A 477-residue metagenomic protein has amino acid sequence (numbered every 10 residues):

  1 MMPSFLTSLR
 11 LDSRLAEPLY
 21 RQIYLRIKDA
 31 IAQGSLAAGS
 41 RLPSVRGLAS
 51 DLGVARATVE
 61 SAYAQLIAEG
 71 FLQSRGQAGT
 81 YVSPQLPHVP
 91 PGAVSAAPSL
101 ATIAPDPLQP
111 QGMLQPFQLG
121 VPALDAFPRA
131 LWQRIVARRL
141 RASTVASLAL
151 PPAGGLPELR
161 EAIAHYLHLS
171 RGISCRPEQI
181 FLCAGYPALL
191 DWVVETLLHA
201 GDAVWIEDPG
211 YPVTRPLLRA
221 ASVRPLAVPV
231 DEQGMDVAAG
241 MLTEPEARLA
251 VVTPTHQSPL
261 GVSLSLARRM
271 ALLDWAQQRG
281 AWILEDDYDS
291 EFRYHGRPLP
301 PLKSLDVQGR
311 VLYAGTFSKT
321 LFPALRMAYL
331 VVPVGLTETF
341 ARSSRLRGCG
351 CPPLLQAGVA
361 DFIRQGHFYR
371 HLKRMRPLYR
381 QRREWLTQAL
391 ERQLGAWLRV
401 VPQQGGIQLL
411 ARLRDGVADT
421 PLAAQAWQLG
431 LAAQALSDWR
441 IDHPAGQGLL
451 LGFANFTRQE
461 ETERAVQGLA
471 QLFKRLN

Functional and structural regions predicted by a protein language model:
M1-R139, L148, L159, G335 (+10 more regions): N-terminal basic, amphipathic alpha-helical segments
L52, A221, Q278-R279, G309 (+2 more regions): Helix C-cap/helix->beta junction micro-motif
Q77, D306-T339: Active-site PLP attachment segment
V136, A146-G280, E291-F292, R297-Q308 (+1 more regions): Conserved core of the PLP fold type I
I163, Y329, A357-Q365: Helix-loop "lid/cap" segments that line or gate small-molecule binding pockets
L436-W439: Flavin (primarily FAD) cofactor-binding/catalytic cores of flavoenzymes
